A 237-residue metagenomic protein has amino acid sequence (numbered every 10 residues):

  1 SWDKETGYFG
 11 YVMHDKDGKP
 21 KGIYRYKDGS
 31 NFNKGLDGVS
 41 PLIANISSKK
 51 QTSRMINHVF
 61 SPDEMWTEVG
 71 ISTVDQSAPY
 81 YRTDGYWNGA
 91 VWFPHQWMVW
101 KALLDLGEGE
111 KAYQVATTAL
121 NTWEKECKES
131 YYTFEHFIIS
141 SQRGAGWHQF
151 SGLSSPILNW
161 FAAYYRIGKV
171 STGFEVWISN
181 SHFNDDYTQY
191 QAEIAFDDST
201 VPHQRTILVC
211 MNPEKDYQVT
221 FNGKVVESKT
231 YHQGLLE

Functional and structural regions predicted by a protein language model:
G7, E68-S77: Active-site-adjacent bridging/hinge elements
G7-D15, K19-P62, P79, G85-Q191 (+1 more regions): C-terminal capping/lid segments that line or modulate ligand- or cofactor-binding pockets
A44-S47, V74, M211-N212: Histidine- and/or cysteine-centered catalytic micro-motif in compact active-site loops
Y187-E237: C-terminal beta-sandwich/jelly-roll accessory domains of carbohydrate-active enzymes
